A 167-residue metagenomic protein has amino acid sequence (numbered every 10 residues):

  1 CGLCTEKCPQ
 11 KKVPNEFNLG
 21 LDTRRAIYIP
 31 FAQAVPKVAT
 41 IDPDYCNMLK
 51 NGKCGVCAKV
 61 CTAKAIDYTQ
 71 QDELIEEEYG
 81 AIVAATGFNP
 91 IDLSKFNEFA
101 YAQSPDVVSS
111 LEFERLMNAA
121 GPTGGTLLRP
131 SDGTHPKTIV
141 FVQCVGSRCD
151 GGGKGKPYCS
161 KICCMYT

Functional and structural regions predicted by a protein language model:
C1-N47, N51-K59, A63-V108: Non-heme iron-sulfur electron-transfer modules
D22-L49, I91-Y166: Glycine-rich dinucleotide-binding loop and its adjacent helix/turn
